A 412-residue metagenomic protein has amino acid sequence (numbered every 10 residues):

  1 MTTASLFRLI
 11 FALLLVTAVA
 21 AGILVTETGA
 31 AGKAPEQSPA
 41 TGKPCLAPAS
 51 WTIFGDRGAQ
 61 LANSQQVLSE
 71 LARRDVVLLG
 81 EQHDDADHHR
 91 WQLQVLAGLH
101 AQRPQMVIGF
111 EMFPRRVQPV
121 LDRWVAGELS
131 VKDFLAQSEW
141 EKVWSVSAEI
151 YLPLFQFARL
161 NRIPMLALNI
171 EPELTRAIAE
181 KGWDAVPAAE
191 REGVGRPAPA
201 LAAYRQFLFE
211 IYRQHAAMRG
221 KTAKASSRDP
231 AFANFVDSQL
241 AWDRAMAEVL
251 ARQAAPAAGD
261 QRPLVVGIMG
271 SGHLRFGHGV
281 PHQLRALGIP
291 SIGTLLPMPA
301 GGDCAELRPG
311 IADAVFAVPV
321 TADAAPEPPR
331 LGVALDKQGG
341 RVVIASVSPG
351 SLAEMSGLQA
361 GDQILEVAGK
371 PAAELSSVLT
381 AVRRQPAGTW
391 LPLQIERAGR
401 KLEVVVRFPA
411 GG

Functional and structural regions predicted by a protein language model:
T2-L13: Bacterial N-terminal signal peptides that target proteins for export
L15, G22-R74: N- or domain-start disorder-to-order transition segments that initiate the globular core
A59, S64-H100: Zymogen propeptides
D85-R90, Q105-V107, R115-V125: Membrane-embedded segments
Q102, P119-Q253: A substrate-binding/cap region within the structured catalytic cores of diverse enzymes
A305-P349, R384, E403-G412: PDZ/PDZ-like peptide-tail recognition elements
A353-L375: Conserved PDZ fold ligand-binding element
Q359, L365, T380-G412: PDZ-domain C-terminal substructure recognizer with occasional recognition of PDZ-binding tails
